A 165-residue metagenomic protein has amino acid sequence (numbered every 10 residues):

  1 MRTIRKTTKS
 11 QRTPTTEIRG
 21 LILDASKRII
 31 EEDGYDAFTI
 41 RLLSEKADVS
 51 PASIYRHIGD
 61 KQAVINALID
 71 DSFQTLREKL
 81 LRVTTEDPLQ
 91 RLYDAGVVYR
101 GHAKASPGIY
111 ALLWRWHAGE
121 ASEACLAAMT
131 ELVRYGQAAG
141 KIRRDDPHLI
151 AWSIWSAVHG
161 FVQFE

Functional and structural regions predicted by a protein language model:
M1-D33, R41-L42, K46, A63-N66: Basic, helix-initiating cap at the start of DNA-binding domains
I22-I30, S72, L76, Y99 (+1 more regions): Short hydrophobic clusters on alpha-helical segments that form packing/core surfaces in small helical domains
I30, T39-I40, S50, K61-S72 (+1 more regions): Amphipathic alpha-helical segments enriched in hydrophobic/aromatic and basic residues that form the DNA-contacting
A47-I58: Short hydrophobic/aromatic patch on the recognition helix
E78-I109, I150-I154: Hydrophobic alpha-helical connector segments
D94, W114-A139, R144, H148-S153: Amphipathic alpha-helical packing segments from all-alpha helical-bundle domains
R100-G119, Q163-E165: Amphipathic alpha-helical segments used for helix-helix packing
L112, Y135, W155-E165: Amphipathic C-terminal alpha-helical segment
